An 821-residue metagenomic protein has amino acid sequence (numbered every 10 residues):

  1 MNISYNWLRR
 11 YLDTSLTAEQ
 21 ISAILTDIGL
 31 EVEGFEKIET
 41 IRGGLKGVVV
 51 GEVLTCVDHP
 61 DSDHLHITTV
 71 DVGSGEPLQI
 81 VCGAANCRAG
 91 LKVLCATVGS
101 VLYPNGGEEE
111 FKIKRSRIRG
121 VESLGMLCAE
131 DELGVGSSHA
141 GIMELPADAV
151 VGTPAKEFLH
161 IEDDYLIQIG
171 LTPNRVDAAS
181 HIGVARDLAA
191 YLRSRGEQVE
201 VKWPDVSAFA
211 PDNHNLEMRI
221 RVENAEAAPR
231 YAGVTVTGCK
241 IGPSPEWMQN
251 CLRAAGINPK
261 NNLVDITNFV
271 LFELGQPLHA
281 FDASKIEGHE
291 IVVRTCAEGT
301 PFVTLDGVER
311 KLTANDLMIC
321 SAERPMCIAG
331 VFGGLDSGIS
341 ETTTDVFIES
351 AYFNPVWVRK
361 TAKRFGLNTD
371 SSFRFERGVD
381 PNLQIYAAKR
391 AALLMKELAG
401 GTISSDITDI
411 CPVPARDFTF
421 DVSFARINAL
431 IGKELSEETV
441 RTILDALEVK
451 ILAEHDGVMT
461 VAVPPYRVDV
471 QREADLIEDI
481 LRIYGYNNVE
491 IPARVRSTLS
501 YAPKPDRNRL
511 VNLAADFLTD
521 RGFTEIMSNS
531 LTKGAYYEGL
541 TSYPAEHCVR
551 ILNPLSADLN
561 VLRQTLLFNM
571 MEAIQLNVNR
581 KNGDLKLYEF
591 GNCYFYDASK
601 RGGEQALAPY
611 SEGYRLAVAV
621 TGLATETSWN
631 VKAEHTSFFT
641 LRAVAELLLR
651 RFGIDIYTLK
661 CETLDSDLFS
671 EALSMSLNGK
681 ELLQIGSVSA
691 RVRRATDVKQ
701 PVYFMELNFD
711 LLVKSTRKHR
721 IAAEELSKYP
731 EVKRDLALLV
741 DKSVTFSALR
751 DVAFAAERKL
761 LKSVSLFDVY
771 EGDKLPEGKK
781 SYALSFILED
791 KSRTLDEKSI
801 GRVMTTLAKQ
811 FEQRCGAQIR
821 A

Functional and structural regions predicted by a protein language model:
M1-D212, F347, G366, D370 (+4 more regions): Phosphate-backbone binding interfaces of nucleic-acid-interacting proteins
N2, D27, D445-A453, D469 (+6 more regions): A carboxyl-terminal module marker
Y5, A23, D27-I28, T40 (+1 more regions): Glycine/proline-enriched, intrinsically flexible loops and inter-domain linkers
V49-I80, G152, Q249-N250, T267-D336: Conserved mixed alpha/beta core segments that line enzyme active sites in large multi-domain catalysts
L91, S116, V292-F332, D336-I339 (+4 more regions): Class II aminoacyl-tRNA synthetase-like tRNA-binding/catalytic domains
R119-G134, S138-E144, A155-Y165, I169 (+6 more regions): Mobile "lid/hinge" segments at catalytic clefts and subdomain interfaces of large enzymes
L188, L192-V222, A399-I427, K433-E434 (+1 more regions): Terminal amphipathic helices with adjacent charged low-complexity linkers/tails
F420-L585, R734, I787-K791, S799-A821: Extended, well-folded interaction surfaces typified by the phenylalanyl-tRNA synthetase beta subunit core
